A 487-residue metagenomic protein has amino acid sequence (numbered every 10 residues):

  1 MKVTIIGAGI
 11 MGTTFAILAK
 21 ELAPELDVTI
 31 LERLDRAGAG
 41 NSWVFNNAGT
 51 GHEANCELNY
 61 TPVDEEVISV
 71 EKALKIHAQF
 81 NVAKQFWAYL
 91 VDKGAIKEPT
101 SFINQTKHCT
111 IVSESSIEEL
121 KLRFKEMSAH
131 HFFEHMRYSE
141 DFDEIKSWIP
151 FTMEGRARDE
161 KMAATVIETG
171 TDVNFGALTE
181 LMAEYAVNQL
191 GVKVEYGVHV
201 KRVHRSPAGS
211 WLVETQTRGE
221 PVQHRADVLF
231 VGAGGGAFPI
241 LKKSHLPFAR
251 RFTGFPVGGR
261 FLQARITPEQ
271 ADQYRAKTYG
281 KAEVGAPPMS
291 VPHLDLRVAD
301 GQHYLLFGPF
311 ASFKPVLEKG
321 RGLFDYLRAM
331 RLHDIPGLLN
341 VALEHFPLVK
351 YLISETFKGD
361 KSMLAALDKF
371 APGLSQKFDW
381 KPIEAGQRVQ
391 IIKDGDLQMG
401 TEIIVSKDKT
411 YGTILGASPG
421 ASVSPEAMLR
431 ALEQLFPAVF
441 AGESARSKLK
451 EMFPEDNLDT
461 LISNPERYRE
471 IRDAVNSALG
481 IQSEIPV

Functional and structural regions predicted by a protein language model:
K2-T29: N-terminal Rossmann-like FAD-binding beta1-loop-alpha1 element of flavoenzymes
E21-V44: Glycine-rich FAD pyrophosphate-binding loop
G49-S147, K314-V316, G322-D325: Dinucleotide-binding Rossmann-like beta1-alpha1 core, especially the glycine-rich loop that anchors the ADP
E71-K84, I111-E118, T165-V187, E195 (+3 more regions): Short beta-strand to alpha-helix junction loop
E98-T110, S147-L190, P347-Y351, K409-G416: Helix-loop-beta segment of a Rossmann-like dinucleotide-binding subdomain
E160-T169, A177, L317-A441: C-terminal catalytic lobe of FAD-dependent flavoproteins
A163-V228, G236, S422-L435: Helical element adjacent to the flavin cofactor pocket in flavoenzyme catalytic cores
V231-P247: Flavin (primarily FAD) binding-site architecture
